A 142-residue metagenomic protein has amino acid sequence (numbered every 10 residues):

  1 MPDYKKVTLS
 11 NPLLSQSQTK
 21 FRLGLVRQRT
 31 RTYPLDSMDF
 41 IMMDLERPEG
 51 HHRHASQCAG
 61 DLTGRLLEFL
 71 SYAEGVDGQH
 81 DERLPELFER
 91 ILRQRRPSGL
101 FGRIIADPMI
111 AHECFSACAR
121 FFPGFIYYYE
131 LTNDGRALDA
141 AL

Functional and structural regions predicted by a protein language model:
M1-L62, G78-I104, G135: Low-complexity, Ser/Thr/Pro/Gly-enriched N-terminal "stalk/linker" regions
L14, G64-Q79, R120-D134: Well-ordered alpha-helical scaffold segments within catalytic/enzyme domains
F21, F40, F69-Y72, F88 (+3 more regions): Phenylalanine-focused residue identity feature
L100-L142: A conserved hydrophobic secondary-structure block that centers on an alpha-helix together with its immediately flanking
